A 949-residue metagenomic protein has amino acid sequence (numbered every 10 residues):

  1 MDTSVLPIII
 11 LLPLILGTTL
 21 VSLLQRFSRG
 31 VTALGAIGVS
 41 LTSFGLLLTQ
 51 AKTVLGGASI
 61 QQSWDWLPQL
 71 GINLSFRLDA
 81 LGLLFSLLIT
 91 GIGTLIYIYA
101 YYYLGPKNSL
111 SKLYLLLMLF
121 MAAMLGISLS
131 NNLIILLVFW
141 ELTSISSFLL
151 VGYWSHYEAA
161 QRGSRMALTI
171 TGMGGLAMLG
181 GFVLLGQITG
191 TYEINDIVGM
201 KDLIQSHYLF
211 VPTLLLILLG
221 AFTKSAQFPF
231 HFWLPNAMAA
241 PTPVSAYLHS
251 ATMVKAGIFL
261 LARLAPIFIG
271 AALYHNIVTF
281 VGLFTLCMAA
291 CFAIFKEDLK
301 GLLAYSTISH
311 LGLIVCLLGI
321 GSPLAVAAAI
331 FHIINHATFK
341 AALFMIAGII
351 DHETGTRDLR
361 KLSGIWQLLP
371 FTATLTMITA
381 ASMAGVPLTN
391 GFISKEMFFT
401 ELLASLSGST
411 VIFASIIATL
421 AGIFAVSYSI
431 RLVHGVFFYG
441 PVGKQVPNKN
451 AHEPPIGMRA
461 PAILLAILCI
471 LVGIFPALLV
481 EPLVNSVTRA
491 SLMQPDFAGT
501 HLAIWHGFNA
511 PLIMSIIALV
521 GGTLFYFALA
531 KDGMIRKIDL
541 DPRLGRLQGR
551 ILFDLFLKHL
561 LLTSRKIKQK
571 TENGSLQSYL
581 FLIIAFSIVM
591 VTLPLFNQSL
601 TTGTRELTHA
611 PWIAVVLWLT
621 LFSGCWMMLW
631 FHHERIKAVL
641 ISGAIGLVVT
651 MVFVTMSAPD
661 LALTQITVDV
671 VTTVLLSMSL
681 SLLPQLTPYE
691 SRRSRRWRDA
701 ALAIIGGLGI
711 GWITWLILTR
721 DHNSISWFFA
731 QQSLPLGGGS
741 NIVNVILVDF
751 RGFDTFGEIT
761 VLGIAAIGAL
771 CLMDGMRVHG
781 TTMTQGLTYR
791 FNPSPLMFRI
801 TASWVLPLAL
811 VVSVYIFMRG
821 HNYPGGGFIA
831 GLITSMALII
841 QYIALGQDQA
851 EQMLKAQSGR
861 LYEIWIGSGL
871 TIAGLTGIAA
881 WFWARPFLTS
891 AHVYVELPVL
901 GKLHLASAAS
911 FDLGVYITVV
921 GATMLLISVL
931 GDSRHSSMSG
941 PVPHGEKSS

Functional and structural regions predicted by a protein language model:
D2-L6, T19-L115, L184-H207, F232 (+8 more regions): Transmembrane helix-loop-helix hairpins at membrane boundaries of multipass inner-membrane proteins
D2-P13, A80-T90, I135-S146, F210-A221 (+5 more regions): Structural signature of hydrophobic alpha-helical transmembrane segments
I60-L70, E193-D202, M397-S405, L478-I504 (+2 more regions): Membrane-interfacial helical/loop segments at transmembrane boundaries in membrane proteins
W66-L84, M200-L214, L403-A414, T500-H506 (+3 more regions): Short aromatic-rich membrane-water interface segments that cap or initiate transmembrane helices in multi-pass membrane
L95-L136, I145-Q445, K449-E453, L593 (+3 more regions): Hydrophobic transmembrane alpha-helices and their helix-loop junctions in integral membrane proteins
T307, T389, I393, R635-G643 (+4 more regions): Short, non-helical or kinked segments that cap or interrupt transmembrane helices
V446-K449, E453-M590, G706-G707, G711-T714 (+2 more regions): Membrane-interface and transmembrane segments of multi-pass membrane proteins
F596, A610-W618, M627-L629, P684-H821 (+1 more regions): Flexible extramembrane loops and terminal tails that flank transmembrane helices in small membrane-associated subunits
